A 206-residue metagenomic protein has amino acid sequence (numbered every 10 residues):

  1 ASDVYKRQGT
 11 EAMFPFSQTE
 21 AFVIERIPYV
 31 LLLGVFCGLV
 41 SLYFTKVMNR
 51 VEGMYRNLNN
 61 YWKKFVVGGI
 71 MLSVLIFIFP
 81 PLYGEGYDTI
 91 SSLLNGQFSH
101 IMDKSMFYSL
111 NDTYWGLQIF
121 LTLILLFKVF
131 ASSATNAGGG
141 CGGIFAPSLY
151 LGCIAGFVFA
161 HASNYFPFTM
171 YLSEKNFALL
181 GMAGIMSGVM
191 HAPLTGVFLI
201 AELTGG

Functional and structural regions predicted by a protein language model:
A1-Y5: Short, small-residue-biased leader/transition segments that mark boundaries at the very start of proteins
K6-A21, M186-G206: Transmembrane helix-loop junctions at the membrane interface of multipass transporters and ion channels
R7-E11, L33-Y55, Y83-Y87: Juxtamembrane interface elements at the cytosolic ends of transmembrane helices in multi-pass membrane proteins
F22-V35: Alpha-helical transmembrane segments
V40, I144-S148, G196-I200: Hydrophobic alpha-helical membrane segments of integral membrane proteins
N49-E174: Helix-loop-helix hairpins and the membrane-proximal interhelical loops of multi-pass alpha-helical transport proteins
Q118, S173-G184, L199: The feature identifies polytopic integral membrane transport proteins across all domains of life
